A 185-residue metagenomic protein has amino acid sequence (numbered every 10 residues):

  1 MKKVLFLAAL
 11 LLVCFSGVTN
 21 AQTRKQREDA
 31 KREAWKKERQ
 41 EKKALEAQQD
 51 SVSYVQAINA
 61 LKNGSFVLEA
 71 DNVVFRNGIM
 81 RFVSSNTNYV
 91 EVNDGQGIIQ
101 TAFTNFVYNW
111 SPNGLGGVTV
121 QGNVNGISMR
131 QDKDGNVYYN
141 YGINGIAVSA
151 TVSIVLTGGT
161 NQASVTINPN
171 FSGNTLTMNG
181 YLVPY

Functional and structural regions predicted by a protein language model:
M1-R27: Bacterial Sec-dependent N-terminal signal peptides
V18-A60: Sec-dependent signal peptide cleavage junction
D29, N125-Y185: Helix-rich interaction surfaces within compact, conserved domain-sized segments that mediate assembly or partner
V52-S53, A70-S85: N-terminal post-signal-peptidase region of extra-cytosolic proteins
L61-V73: A short, Trp-centered hydrophobic/proline-enriched beta-strand micro-motif
E69, Q100-T101, N140, T166: Beta-strand residues in well-ordered beta-sheet regions across diverse protein folds
D71-V73, N93-G95, A102-T104, G159 (+1 more regions): Solvent-exposed coil/turn segments that connect beta secondary-structure elements in extracytoplasmic/periplasmic
M80-D134: Mid-length scaffold segments of soluble, non-membrane domains
